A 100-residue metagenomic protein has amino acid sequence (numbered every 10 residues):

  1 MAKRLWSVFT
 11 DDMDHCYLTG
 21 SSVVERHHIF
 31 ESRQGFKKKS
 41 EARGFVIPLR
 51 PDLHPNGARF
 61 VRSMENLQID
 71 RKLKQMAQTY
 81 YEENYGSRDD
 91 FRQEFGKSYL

Functional and structural regions predicted by a protein language model:
M1-H15, K38-A42: Short, charged surface segments at domain edges that flank catalytic/cofactor-binding sites
W6, G20-S21: Intrinsically disordered, low-complexity segments enriched in Ser/Pro/Gly/Ala and basic residues
D12, E25, F45-V46: Residues that flank catalytic or metal-binding motifs in active/ligand-binding sites
C16-T19, R50: Short cysteine-rich clusters marking metal-coordination/redox-active sites
S21, D52-P55: Short Cys/His-rich local motifs and their 1-3 flanking residues in nucleic-acid-associated proteins and small
S21-V24, E82: Charged, amphipathic alpha-helical interaction segments
V23-K37: Short recognition patches in nucleic-acid-associated and regulatory proteins
F36-I47, P55-L100: Polybasic, low-complexity binding patches
